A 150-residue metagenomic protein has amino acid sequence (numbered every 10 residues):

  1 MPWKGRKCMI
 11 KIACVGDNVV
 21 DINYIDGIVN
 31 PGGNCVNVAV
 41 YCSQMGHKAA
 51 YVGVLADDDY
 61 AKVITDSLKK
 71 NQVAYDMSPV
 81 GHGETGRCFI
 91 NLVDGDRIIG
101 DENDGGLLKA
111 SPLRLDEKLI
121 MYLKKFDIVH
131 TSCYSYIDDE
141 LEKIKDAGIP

Functional and structural regions predicted by a protein language model:
G5-D26: Positively charged, low-complexity intrinsically disordered leader regions
V20-I22, H47-I128: Conserved N-terminal subdomain of the carbohydrate kinase-like
I25-G33: A short, glycine/small-residue-rich beta-strand->loop->alpha-helix junction that serves as a flexible
G33-N34, Y60: Conserved alpha-helical elements of sugar-nucleotide-dependent glycosyltransferases
N37-K48: Alpha-helix C-terminal capping segments
I128-P150: Conserved beta-alpha-beta core of the PfkB/ribokinase-like small-molecule kinase fold
